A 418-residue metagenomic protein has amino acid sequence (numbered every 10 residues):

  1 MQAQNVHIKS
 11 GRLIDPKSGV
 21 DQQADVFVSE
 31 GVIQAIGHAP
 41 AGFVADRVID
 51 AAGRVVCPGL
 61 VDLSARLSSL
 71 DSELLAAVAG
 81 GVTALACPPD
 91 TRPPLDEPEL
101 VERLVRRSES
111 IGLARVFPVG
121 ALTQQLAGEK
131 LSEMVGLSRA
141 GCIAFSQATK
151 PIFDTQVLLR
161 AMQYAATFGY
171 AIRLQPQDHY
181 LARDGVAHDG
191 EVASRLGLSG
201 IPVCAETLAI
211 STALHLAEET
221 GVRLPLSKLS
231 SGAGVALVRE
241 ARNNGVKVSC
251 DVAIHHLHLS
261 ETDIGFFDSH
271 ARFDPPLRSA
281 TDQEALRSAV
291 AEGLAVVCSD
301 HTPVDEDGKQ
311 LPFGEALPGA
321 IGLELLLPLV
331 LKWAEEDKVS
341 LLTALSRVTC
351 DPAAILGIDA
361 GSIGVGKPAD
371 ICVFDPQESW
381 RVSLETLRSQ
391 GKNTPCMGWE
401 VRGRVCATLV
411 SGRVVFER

Functional and structural regions predicted by a protein language model:
M1-P58: Histidine-rich, glycine-flanked metal-binding segment
G11, V26, G31, G53 (+15 more regions): Divalent metal-coordination and catalytic microenvironments
G42-F43, A51-I111: Metal-associated gating/positioning segment near the N- to mid-region
L67, C87-L113, G120-I143, F153-D154 (+1 more regions): Active-site loop-to-helix "anion-binding N-cap" substructures in soluble metabolic enzymes
P98-R115, Q163-L174, L325: Alpha-helix-loop-beta-strand connector modules within alpha/beta enzyme cores
E129-V297: Histidine/acidic residue-rich metal-binding segments in metalloenzymes
R195-R223, E292, V296, T302-Q377: His/Asp/Glu-enriched, well-ordered alpha-helical/loop segment that forms or immediately abuts the divalent-metal
P312, P368-R418: C-terminal cap of metal-dependent C-N hydrolases
